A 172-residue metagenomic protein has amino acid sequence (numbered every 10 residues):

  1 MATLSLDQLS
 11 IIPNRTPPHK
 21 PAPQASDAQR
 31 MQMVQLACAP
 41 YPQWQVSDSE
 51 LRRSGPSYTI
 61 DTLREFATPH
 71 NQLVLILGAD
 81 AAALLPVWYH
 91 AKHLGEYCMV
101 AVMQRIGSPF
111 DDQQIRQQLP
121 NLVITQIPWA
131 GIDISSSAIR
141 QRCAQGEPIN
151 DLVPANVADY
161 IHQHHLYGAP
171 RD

Functional and structural regions predicted by a protein language model:
M1-D172: Nucleotidyltransferase catalytic core that binds NTPs
